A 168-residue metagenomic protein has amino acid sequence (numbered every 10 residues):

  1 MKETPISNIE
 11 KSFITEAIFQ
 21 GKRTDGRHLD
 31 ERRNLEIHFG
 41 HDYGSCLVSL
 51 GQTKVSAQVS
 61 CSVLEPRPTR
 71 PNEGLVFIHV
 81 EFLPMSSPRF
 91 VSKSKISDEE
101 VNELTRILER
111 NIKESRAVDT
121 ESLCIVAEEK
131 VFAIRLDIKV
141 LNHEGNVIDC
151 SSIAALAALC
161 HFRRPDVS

Functional and structural regions predicted by a protein language model:
M1-S49: Short, Gly/Pro- and small/polar-rich lid/capping loops
R23, E114-L123, R163-S168: Active-site phosphate-binding and catalytic loops of NTP-dependent enzymes
E31, I37-F39, I125-A127, N142-H143 (+1 more regions): Generic structural "secondary-structure junction" signal
F39-A127: Glycine-rich, flexible beta-strand/loop modules in the N-terminal catalytic cores of phosphate-handling
V80, L136-I138: A structural signal for short, well-ordered beta-strand segments
P84-R89, K139-N146: A generic structural motif
A127-R135: Short, conserved phosphate-binding/catalytic loop or strand-edge motifs used in phosphoryl-/nucleotidyl-transfer
A133, N142, V147-V167: Conserved mixed alpha/beta catalytic, RNA-binding, or beta-rich assembly cores of soluble enzyme, regulatory
